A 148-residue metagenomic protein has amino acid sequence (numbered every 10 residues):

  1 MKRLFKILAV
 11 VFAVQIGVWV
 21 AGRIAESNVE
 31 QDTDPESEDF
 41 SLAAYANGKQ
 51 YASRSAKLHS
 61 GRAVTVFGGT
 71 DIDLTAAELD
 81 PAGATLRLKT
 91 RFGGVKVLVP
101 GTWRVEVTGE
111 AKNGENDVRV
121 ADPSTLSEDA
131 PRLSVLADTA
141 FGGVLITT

Functional and structural regions predicted by a protein language model:
K2-E26: Hydrophobic alpha-helical topogenic segments used for membrane insertion/localization
A21-S37: Transmembrane-cytosolic junction motif
D34-Q50: Membrane-cytosol interface motif
K49-A56, G61-T65, T70-T148: Short, surface-exposed interaction patches in beta-rich subdomains that mediate adhesion/assembly near membranes
